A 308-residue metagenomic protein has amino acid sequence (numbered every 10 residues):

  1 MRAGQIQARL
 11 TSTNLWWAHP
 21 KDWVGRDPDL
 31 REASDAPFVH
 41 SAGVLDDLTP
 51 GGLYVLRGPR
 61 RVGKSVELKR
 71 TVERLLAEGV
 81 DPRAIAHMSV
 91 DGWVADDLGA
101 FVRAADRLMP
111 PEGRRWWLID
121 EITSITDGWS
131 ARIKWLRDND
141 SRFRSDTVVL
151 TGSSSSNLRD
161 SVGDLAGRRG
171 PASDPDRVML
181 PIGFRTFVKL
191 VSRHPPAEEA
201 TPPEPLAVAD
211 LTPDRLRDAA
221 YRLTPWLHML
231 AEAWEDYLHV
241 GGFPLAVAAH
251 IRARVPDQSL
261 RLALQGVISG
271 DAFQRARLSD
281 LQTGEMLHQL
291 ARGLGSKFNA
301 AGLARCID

Functional and structural regions predicted by a protein language model:
M1-G51: A short, basic N-terminal segment
L56: Hydrophobic anchor at the beta1->P-loop junction of P-loop NTPases
G63: Conserved glycine(s) of the Walker
E67: Hydrophobic positions on the alpha1 helix immediately C-terminal to the Walker A/P-loop
P82-E112: Short glycine-rich substrate-engagement loop in P-loop NTPases that contacts/grips substrate
P110-I133: Conserved P-loop NTPase "ATPase switch" module shared by AAA+ and STAND
N139-L165: Sensor-1/coupling segment of RecA-like P-loop NTPase cores
R159-A291: Interdomain motor-coupling "hinge/lid" segment immediately C-terminal to the ATP-binding subdomain of NTP-driven enzymes
